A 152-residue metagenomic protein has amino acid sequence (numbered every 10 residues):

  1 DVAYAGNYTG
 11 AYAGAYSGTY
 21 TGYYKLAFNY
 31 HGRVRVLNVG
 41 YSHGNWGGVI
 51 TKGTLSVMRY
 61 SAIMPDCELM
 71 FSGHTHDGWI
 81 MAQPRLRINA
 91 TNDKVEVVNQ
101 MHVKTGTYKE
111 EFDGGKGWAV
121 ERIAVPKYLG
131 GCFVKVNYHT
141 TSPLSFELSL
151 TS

Functional and structural regions predicted by a protein language model:
D1-S152: Extended recognition/assembly regions associated with phosphoester-bond processing machinery
